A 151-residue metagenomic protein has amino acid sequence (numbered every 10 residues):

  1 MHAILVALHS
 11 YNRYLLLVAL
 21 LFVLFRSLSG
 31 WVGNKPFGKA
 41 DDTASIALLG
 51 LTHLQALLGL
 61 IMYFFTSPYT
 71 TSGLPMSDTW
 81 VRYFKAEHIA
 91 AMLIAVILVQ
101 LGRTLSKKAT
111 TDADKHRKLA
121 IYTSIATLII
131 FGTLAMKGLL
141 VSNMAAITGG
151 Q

Functional and structural regions predicted by a protein language model:
M1-Q151: Membrane-embedded alpha-helical bundles that constitute the cytochrome b-like, heme-associated redox core of multi-pass
